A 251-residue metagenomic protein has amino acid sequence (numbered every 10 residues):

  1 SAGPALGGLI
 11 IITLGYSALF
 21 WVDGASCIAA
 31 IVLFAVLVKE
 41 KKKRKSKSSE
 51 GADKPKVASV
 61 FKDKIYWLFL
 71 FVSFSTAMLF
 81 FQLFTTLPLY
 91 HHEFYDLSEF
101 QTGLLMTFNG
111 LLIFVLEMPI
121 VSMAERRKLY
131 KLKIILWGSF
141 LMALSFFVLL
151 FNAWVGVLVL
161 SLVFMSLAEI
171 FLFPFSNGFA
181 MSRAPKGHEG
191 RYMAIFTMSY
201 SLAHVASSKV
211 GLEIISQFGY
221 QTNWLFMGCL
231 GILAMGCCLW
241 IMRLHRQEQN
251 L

Functional and structural regions predicted by a protein language model:
I11, L116-Y130, I215: Helix-to-loop junctions at the C-terminal end of transmembrane segments in multipass secondary transporters
A18-V36, N223-I241: Symmetry-related core transmembrane helices of the 12-TM Major Facilitator Superfamily/SLC fold
G24, K133-V148: Structural signature of the two symmetry-related core transmembrane helices
V38-V72: Juxtamembrane intracellular "pre-TM" segments in multi-pass secondary transporters
K62-L83, V163-L167: Pair of pore-lining "gating" transmembrane helices in MFS-fold secondary transporters
T85-L105: Short amphipathic helix-loop junctions that connect adjacent transmembrane helices in Major Facilitator Superfamily/SLC
F171-A184: Intracellular juxtamembrane helix-capping segments at the cytosolic ends of symmetry-related transmembrane helices
F179, G187-F218: A late C-terminal transmembrane helix in Major Facilitator Superfamily
